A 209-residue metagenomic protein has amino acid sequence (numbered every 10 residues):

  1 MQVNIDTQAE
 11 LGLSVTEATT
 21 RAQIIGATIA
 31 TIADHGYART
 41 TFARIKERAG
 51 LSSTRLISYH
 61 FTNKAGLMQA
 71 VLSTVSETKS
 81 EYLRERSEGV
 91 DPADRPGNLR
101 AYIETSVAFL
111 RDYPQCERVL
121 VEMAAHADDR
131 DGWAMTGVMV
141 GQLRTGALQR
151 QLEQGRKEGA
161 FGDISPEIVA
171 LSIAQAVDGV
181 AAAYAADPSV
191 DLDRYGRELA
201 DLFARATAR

Functional and structural regions predicted by a protein language model:
M1-T19: N-terminal intrinsically disordered/low-complexity leader segments
M1-T7, A101, A108, Q142-K157 (+1 more regions): C-terminal peripheral helix-coil segments that are non-catalytic and often amphipathic
T20-I29, I45, V71-L83, L148: Generic hydrophobic, amphipathic alpha-helix propensity
Q23, T31-G66, A70: Helix-turn-helix
I24, T28-I32, S106, F203: Short hydrophobic clusters on alpha-helical segments that form packing/core surfaces in small helical domains
F61, E122-D129: Short helix-capping/turn signature of helix-turn-helix
A70, R84-C116, V169-I173, G196: Hydrophobic alpha-helical connector segments
E77-E85, D112, V121, D131-E158 (+1 more regions): Amphipathic alpha-helical packing segments from all-alpha helical-bundle domains
